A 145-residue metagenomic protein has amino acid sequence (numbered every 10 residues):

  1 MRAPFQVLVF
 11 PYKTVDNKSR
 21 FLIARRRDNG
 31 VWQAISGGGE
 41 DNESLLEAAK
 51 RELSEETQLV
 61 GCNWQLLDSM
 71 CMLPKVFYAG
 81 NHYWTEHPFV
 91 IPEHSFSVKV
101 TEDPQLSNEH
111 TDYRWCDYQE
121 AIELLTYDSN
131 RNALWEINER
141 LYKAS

Functional and structural regions predicted by a protein language model:
M1-F21, D41: Conserved N-terminal beta-strand and adjoining loop/helix that marks the start of the Nudix/MutT-like hydrolase domain
P4, A34, F89-E93: Short connector loops at helix/strand junctions that flank enzyme active sites, especially segments positioning acidic
P11-K13, R25, K99-V100: Residue-level signal for short segments within beta-strands and strand-turn junctions of well-structured beta-sheet
K18-C62: Conserved Nudix-box catalytic region and its N-terminal flanking loop in Nudix hydrolases and closely related
V60-M72: A short coil-to-beta-strand element that immediately follows conserved catalytic motifs
M70-P104: Active-site-adjacent beta-strand/loop module that shapes the phosphate/pyrophosphate-binding cleft
E93-W135: NUDIX/MutT-family hydrolases
E139-S145: Generic C-terminal helix-cap and adjacent flexible tail
